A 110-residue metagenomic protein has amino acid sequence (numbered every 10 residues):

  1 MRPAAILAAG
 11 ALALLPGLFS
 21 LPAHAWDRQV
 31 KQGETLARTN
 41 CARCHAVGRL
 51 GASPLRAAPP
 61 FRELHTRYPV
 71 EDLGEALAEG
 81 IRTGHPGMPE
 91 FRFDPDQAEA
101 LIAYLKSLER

Functional and structural regions predicted by a protein language model:
M1-A4: Positively charged n-region of N-terminal signal peptides that target proteins for export
A8-S20: Bacterial N-terminal signal peptides
S20-L36: Electrostatic cytochrome c docking/interface patches
Q32-E34, G48-A78: Gly/Gly-Pro-rich "capping" loops immediately C-terminal to redox-active cysteine motifs in periplasmic/lumenal
G33, R38-V47, L101: The canonical Cys-X-X-Cys-His
L55-E63, A76-L108: Axial heme c-ligation environment in periplasmic c-type cytochrome domains
